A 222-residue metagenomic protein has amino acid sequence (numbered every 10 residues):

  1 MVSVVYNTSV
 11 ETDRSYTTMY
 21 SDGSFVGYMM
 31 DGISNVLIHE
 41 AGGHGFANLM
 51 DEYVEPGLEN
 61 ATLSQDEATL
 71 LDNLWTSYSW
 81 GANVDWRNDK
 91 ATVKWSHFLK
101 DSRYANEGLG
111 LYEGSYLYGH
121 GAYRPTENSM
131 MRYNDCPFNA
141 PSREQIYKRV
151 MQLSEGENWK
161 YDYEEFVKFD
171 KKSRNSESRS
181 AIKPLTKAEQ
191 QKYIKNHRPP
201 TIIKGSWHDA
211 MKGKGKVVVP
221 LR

Functional and structural regions predicted by a protein language model:
M1-P56: Active-site-proximal segment of zinc-dependent metalloprotease catalytic domains
E52-R222: Replace "(M1/M4/M9/M12/WLM)" with "(e.g., M1/M4/M8/M9/M12/M26/WLM)" and add "not limited to" to clarify scope
